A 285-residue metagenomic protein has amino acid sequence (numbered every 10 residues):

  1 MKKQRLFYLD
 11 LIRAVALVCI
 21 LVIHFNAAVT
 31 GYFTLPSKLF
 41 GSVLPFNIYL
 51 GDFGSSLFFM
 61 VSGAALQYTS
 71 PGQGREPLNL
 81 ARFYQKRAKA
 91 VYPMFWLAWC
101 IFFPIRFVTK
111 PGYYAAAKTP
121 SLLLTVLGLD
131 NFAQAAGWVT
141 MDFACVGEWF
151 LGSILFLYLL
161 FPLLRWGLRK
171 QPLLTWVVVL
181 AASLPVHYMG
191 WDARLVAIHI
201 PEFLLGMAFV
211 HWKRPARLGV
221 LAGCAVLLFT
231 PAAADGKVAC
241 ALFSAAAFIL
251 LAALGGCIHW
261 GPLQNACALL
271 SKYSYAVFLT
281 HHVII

Functional and structural regions predicted by a protein language model:
Q4-L66, K89-P111, G152-F156, L160 (+3 more regions): Kinked, hydrophobic transmembrane alpha-helices enriched for aromatic residues and small/kink-inducing positions
R5, E76-L80, K118-T119, K170-T175 (+2 more regions): Membrane-helix interface segments
Y8, D52-S56, D142-L155, D192-L204 (+1 more regions): Membrane-interface micro-motifs in multi-pass membrane enzymes
V29-Y32, P36, P71-G74, F107-A115 (+2 more regions): Transmembrane helix-loop junctions in multipass membrane proteins, especially transporters and channels
L39-F46, L80-Q85, V91-S153, A245-I249: Membrane-interface helix-loop-helix regions
L66-R87: Membrane-helix interface linkers and caps
L155-A181, W191, M207-A222: Solvent-exposed interhelical
P185, M189, V196-M207, H211-A276 (+1 more regions): Alpha-helical transmembrane segments and terminal signal-anchor/GPI-anchor hydrophobic tails, characterized by long
